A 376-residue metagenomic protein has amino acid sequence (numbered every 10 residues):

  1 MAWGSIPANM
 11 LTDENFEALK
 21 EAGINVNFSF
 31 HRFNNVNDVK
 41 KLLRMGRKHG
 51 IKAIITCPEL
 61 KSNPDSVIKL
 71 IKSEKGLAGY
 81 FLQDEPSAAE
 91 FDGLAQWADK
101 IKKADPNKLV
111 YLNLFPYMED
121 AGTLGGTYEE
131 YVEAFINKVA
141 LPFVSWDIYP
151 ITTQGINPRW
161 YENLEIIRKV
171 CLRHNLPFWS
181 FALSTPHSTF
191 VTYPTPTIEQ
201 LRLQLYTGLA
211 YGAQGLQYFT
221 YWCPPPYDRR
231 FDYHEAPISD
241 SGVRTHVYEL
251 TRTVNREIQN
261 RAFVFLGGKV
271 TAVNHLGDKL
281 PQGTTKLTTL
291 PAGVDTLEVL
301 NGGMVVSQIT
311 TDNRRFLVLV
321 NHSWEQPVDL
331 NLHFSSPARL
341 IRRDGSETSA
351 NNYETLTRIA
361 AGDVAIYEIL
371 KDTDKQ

Functional and structural regions predicted by a protein language model:
M1-S336, R343-K375: Glycan-processing catalytic domains of CAZymes
